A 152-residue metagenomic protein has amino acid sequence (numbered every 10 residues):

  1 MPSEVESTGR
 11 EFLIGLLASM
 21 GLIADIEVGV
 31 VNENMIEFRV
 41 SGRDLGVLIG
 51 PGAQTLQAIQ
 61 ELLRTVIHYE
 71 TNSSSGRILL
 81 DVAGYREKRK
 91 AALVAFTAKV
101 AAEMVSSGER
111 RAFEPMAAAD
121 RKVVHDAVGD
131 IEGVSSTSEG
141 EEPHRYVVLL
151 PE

Functional and structural regions predicted by a protein language model:
M1-E152: RNA-contacting regions in translation and RNA-metabolism proteins, encompassing KH/S1 modules where present
